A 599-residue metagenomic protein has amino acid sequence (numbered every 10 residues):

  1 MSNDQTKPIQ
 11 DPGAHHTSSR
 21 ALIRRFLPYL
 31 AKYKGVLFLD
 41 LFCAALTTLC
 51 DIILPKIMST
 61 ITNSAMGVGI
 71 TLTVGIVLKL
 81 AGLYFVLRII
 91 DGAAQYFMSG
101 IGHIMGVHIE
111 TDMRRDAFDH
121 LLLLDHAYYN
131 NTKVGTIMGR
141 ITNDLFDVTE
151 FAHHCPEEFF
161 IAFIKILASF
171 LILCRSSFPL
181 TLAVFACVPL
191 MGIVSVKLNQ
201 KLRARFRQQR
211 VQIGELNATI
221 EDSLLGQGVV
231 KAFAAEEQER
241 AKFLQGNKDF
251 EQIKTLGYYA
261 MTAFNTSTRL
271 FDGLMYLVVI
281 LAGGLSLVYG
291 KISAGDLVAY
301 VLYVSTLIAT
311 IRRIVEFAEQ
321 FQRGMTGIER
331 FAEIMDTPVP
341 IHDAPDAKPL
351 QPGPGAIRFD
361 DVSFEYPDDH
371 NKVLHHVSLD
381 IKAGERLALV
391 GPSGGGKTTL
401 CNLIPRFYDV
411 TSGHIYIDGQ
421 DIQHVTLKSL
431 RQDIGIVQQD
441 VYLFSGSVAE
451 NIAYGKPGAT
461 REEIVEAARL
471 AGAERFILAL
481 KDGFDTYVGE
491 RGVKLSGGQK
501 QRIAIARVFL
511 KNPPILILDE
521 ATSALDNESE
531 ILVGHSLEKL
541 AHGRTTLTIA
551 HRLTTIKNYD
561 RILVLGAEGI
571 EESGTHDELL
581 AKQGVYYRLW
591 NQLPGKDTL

Functional and structural regions predicted by a protein language model:
G13, L22, L30, M98 (+4 more regions): Juxtamembrane loop-to-helix connectors within ABC transporter transmembrane domains
K34, H126-A127, N143-A152, P156 (+10 more regions): An intracellular "coupling" helix at the cytosolic face of ABC transporter transmembrane type-1 domains
L37-A94, C174-P179, G290-A294: Transmembrane helix-loop-helix hairpins at lipid-water interfaces of multipass membrane proteins, especially the type-1
F42, C50, L54, T73 (+5 more regions): Hydrophobic alpha-helical transmembrane segments of ABC transporter permease domains
F42-C43, L87-G106, E157-I164, A183-Q209 (+5 more regions): Alpha-helical transmembrane segments of multi-pass membrane proteins
G67-G69, T73-G82, I172-A186, L256-E329 (+1 more regions): Helix-loop-helix
A117, L121, V230, F331 (+1 more regions): Helix-loop junctions and hydrophobic alpha-helical segments within the transmembrane domains of large membrane
D343, L350-L599: ABC-type nucleotide-binding domain
